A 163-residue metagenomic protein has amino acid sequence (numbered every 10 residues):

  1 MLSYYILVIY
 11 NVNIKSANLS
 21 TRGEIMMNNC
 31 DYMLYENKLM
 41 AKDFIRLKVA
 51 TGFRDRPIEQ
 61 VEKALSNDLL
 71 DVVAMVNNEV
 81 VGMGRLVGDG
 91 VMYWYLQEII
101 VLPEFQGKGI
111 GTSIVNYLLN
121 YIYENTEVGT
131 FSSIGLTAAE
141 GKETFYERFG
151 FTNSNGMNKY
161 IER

Functional and structural regions predicted by a protein language model:
Y4-M26: Short, Lys/Arg-enriched N-terminal segments with co-localized hydrophobic residues within the first ~10-30 amino acids
S20, I25-E59: Short amphipathic alpha-helix that is part of the acyltransferase structural core
L70-G84: Conserved beta-hairpin
Y93-P103: Conserved acetyl-CoA binding element of GNAT-fold acetyltransferases
F105, G109-Y117: Conserved acetyl-CoA pyrophosphate-binding loop and the N-cap/start of the following alpha-helix in GNAT-like
T126, T130-E162: Conserved active-site alpha-helix within GNAT-family acetyltransferase domains
